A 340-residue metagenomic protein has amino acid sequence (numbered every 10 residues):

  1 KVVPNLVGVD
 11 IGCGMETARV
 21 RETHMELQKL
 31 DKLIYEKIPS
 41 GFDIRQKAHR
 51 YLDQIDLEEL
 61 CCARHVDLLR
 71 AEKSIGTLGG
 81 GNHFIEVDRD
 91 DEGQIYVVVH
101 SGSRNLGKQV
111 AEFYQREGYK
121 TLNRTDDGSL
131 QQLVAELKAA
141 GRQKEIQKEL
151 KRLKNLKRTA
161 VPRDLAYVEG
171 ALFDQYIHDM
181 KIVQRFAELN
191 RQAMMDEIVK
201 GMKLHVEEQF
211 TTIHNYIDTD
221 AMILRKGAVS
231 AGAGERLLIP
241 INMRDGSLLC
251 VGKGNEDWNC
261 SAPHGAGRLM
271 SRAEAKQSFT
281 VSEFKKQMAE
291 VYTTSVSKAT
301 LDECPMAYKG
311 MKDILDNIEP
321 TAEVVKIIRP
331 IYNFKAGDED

Functional and structural regions predicted by a protein language model:
K1-P4, G8-C13, M25-F42, D56 (+2 more regions): Domain-length cofactor-binding catalytic modules of enzymes
T17: N-terminal glycine-rich flavin-associated loop
V20-T23: Acidic, low-complexity central loop/insert segments
H49-R50: Acidic, glycine-rich loop-and-strand cores that form catalytic or ligand-binding grooves in diverse globular domains
